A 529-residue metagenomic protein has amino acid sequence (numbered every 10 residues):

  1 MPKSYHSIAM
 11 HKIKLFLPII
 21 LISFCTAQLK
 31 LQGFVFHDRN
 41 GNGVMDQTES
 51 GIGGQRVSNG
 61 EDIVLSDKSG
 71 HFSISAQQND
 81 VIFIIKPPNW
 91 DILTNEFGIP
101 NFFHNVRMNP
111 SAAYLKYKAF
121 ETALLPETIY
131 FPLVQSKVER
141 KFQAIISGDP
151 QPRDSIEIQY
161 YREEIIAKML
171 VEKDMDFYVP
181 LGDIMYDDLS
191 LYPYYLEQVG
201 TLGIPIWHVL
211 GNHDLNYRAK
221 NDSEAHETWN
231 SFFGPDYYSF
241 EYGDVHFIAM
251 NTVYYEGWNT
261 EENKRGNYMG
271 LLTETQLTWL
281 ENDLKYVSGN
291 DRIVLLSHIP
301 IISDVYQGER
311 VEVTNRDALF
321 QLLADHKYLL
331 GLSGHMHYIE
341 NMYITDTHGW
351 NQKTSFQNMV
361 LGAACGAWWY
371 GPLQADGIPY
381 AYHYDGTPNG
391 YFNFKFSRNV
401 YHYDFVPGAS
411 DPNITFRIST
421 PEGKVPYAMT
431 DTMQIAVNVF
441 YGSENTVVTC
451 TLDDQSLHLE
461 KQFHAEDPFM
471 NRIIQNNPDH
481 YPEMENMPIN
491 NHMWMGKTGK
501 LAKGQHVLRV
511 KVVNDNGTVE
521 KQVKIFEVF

Functional and structural regions predicted by a protein language model:
L31-H37, G70, F131: A short, amphipathic beta-strand motif
F34, S50-L65: Short amphipathic beta-strand segments in non-cytosolic proteins
M45, E61-S75: Short, acidic Ser/Thr/Gly-rich low-complexity loop/linker segments typical of extracellular and cell-surface proteins
N59, V81-Y117: A short, solvent-exposed loop/turn motif at the edges and junctions of modular extracellular/periplasmic domains
N101-N109, K116-E121, L189-G289, R310-L332 (+2 more regions): Extended active-site neighborhood of metal-dependent phosphoesterases/phosphodiesterases
R107-P193: N-terminal active-site segment of His-dependent metallophosphoesterases
I204, D467-K497: Aromatic sugar-binding surface patches on proteins that engage polysaccharides or sugar-phosphate polymers
T354-Y441, V448, K497-K500, V507-V523 (+1 more regions): Binuclear metal-dependent phosphoesterase catalytic core
